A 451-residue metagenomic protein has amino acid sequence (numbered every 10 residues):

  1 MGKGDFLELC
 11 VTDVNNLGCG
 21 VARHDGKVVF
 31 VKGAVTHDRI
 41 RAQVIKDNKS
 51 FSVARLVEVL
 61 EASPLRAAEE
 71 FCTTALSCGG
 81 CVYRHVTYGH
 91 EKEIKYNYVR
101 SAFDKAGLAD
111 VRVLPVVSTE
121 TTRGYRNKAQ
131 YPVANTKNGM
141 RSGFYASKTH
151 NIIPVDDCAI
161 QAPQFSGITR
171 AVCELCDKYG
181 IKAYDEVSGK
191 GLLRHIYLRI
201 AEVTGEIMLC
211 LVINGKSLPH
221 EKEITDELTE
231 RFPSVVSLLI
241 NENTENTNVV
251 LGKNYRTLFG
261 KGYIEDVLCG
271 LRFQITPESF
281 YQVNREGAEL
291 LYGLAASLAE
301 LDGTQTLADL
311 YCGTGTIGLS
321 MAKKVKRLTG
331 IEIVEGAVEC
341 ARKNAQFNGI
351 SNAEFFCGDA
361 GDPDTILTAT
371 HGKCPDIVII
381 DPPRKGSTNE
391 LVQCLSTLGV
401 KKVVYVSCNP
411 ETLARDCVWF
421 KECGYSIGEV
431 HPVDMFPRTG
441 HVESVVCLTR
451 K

Functional and structural regions predicted by a protein language model:
M1-T74, F355: Terminal RNA-binding accessory module
G2-E8, N16, K216, H220-K451: Rossmann-like S-adenosyl-L-methionine
G20-D25, G143-A146, C210-V212, A341: Short, acidic/hydrophobic/Gly-rich beta-strand patch recurrent on exposed beta strands that often constitutes part
Q43-D47, P132-T136, R199-V203, K451: Short beta-strand micro-motifs enriched in acidic
F51, T204-M208, G440: Conserved loop-to-beta-strand segment in the C-terminal subdomain of adenylate-forming
L60-E70, L76-A183, E202-V203, L218: Extended interfacial segments that mediate partner engagement and assembly in macromolecular machines
P132, R199, C210-N214, C447: Short hydrophobic/aromatic beta-strand micro-patches that form the beta-sheet surface supporting nucleotide- or nucleic
